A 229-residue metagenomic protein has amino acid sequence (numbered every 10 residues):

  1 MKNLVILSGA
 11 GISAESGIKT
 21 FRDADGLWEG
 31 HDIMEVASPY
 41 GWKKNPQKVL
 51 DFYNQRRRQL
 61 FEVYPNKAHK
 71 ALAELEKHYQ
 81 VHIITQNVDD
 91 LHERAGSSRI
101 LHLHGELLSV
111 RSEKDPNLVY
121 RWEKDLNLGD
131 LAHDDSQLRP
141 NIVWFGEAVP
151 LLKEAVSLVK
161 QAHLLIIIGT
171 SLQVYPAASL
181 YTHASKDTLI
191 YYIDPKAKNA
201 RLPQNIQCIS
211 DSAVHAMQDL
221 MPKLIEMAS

Functional and structural regions predicted by a protein language model:
M1-S229: Conserved catalytic core of sirtuin-type NAD+-dependent deacylases
